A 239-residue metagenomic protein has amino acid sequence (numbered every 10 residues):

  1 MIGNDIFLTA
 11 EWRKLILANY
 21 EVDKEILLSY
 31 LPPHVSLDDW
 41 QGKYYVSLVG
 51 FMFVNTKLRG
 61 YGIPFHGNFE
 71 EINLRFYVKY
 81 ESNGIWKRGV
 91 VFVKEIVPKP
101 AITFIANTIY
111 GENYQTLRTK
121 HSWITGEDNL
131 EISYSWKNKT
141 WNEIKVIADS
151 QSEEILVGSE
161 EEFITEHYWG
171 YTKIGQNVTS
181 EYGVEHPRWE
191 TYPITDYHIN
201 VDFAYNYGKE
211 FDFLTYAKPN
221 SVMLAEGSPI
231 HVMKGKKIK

Functional and structural regions predicted by a protein language model:
M1-R59, W189-E190, Y207-K239: Hydrophobic, proline/glycine-rich low-complexity stretches
W12, H66-E70, G126, L224: Solvent-exposed loop and beta-edge segments used for protein-protein assembly and interaction
A18-Y20, F76, A148: Short beta-strand element of the conserved SAM-dependent methyltransferase core
K24, L31-P33, I63, K99-P100 (+1 more regions): Short, structured coil/loop segments at alpha-helix boundaries
Y44-P100: Extended, compositionally biased
V78-K239: Internal, well-folded beta-alpha domain core
